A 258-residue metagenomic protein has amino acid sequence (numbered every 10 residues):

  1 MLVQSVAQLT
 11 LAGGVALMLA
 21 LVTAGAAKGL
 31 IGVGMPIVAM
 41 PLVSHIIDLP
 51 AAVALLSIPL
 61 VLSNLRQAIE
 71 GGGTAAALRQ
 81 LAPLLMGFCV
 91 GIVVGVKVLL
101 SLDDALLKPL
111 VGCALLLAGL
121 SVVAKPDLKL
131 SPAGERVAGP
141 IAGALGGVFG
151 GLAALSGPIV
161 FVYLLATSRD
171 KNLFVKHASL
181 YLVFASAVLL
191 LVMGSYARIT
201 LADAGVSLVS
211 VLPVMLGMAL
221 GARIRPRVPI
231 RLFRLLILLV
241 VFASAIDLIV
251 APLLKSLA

Functional and structural regions predicted by a protein language model:
L2-I46, L128-A178, A185: Selected transmembrane alpha-helices and immediately adjacent juxtamembrane segments of polytopic inner-membrane
L2-Q4, N64-G73, V96, L110-G134 (+2 more regions): Transmembrane helix exit motif
V6, G13-G14, V43-V61, A105-L115 (+2 more regions): Structural signature of hydrophobic alpha-helical transmembrane segments
G13-L17, Q80, L84, K108 (+3 more regions): Residue-level signature of transmembrane alpha-helical entry/exit and packing/kink sites in multi-pass membrane
L19, T23, I58-L65, A82 (+8 more regions): Hydrophobic residues within alpha-helical transmembrane segments of multi-pass solute transporters/permease subunits
A26, L30, L42, I46 (+9 more regions): Membrane-interface helix caps of multi-pass small-molecule transporters
L55-D104, A187-R231: Selective hydrophobic functional segments
V94-L99, V148-L155, L189-V192, S244-A258: Hydrophobic alpha-helical transmembrane segments in multi-pass integral membrane proteins
